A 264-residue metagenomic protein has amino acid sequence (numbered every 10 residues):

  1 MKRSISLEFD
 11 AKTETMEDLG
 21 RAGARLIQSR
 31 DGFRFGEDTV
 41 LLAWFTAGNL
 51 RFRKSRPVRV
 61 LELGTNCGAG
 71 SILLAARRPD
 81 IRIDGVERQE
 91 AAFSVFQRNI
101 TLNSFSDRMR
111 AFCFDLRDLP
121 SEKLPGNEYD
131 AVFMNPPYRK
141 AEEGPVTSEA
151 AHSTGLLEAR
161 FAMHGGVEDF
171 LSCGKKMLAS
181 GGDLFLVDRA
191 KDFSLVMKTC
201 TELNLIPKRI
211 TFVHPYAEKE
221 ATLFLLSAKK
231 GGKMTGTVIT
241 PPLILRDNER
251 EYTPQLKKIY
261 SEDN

Functional and structural regions predicted by a protein language model:
E8-R59, L63-R77, F224-S227, V238-P241: SAM-dependent Rossmann-like transferase core, predominantly class I methyltransferases with a strong bias toward
R25, D31, F35, M163-A217 (+1 more regions): Conserved Class I SAM-dependent methyltransferase catalytic core
I27, D84, R110-F112, K208-T211: General small-molecule cofactor/ligand-binding pocket signal
Q28, E220-N264: SAM/dcSAM-binding transferase cores
L42, N135, F170, A228: Residue-level signal for inorganic ion chemistry
F45-V146: Conserved SAM/SAH cofactor-binding pocket of Class I
P136-D169: Mobile active-site "lid"/loop adjacent to the S-adenosyl-L-methionine
